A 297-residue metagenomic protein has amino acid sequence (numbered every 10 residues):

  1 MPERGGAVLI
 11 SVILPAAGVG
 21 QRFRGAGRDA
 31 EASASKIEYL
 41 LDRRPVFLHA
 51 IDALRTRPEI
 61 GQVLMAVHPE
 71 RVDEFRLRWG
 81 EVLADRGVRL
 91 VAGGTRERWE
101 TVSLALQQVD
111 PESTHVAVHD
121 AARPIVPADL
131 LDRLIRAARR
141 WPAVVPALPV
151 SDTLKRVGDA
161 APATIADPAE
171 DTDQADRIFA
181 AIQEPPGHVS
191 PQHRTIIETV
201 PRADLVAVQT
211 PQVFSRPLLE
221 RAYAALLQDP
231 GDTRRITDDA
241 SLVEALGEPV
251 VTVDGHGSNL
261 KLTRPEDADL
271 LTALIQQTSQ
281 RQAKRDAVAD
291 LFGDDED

Functional and structural regions predicted by a protein language model:
M1-I13, R24, R28, A53-R57 (+3 more regions): SAM-dependent methyltransferases
P2-E70: N-terminal glycine-rich phosphate-binding loop and ensuing alpha1 helix
V12-L14, M65, V118, A143-P146: Structural beta-sheet core signal
L14, F47, A105, H119-D120 (+3 more regions): Residue-level signal for inorganic ion chemistry
E70-L77: Short, charged/polar "capping" segments at the starts of alpha-helices and the immediately preceding loops
E81-H115: Short phosphate-binding loop-to-helix
A121-I125: Acidic metal-phosphate-binding loop of nucleotide-sugar-dependent transferases
V126-V251, D290-D297: Conserved core of the sugar-phosphate nucleotidyltransferase
